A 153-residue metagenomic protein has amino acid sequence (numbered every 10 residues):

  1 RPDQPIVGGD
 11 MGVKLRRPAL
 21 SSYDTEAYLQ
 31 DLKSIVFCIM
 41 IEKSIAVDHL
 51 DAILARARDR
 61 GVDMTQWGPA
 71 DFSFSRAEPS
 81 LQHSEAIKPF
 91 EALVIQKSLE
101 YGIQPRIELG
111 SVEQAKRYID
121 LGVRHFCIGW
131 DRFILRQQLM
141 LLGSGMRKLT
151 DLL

Functional and structural regions predicted by a protein language model:
R1, D131-L153: C-terminal helical cap(s) of enzyme catalytic domains, especially alpha/beta-barrels
R1-D3, Y28-S34, H83-R106, K148-L153: Alpha-helix-loop-beta-strand connector modules within alpha/beta enzyme cores
R1-G9, S75-P89, G129: Glycine-rich tight-turn/loop motif centered on a GG-T
R1-R60, P69-F72: Conserved anion-binding
F37-I41, T65-W67, P105-E108, H125-I128: Hydrophobic faces of well-ordered beta-strands that scaffold small-molecule active sites in alpha/beta enzyme cores
V47, S84-A92, V112, R136: Non-membrane alpha-helical structural segments and their capping/turn regions in soluble enzymes
V47-R58, I107-R124: Catalytic cores of alpha/beta
A52-A55, P89-Q96, E113, R117 (+1 more regions): Alpha-helical scaffolding segments of alpha/beta enzyme cores, especially the outer helices of TIM-barrel or partial
